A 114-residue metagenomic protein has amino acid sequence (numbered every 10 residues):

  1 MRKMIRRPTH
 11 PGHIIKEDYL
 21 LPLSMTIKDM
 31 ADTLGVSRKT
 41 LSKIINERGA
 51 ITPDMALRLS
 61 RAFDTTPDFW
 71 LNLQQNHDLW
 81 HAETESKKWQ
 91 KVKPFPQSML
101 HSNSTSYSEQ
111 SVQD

Functional and structural regions predicted by a protein language model:
M1-M25, V112-D114: A short, Lys/Arg-rich alpha-helix, primarily the initiator
S24-S42: Short alpha-helical DNA-recognition segment
S37, R48, F63, Q74-H77: The DNA-recognition helices of helix-turn-helix-type DNA-binding domains
R48-R61: Short, basic-rich loop-to-helix N-cap that marks the start of a DNA-contacting helix
L71-D114: Short, charged recognition helix plus adjacent turn of helix-turn-helix-like nucleic-acid-binding domains
